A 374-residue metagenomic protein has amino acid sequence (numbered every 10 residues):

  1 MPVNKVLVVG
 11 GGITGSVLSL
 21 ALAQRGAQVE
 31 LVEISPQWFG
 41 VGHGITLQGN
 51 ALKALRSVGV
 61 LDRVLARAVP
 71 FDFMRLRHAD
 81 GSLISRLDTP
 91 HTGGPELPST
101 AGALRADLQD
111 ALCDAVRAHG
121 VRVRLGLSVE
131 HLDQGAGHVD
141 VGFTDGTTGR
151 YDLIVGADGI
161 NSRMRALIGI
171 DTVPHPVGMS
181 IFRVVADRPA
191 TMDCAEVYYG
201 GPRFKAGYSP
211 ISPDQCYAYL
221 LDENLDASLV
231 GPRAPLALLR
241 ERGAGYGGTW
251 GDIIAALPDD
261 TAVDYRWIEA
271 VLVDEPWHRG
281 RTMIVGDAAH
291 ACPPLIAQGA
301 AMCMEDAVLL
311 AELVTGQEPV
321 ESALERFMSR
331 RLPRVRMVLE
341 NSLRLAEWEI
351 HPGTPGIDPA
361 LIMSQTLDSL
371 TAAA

Functional and structural regions predicted by a protein language model:
M1-V6, A23, Q48-I168, V173-V185 (+3 more regions): Conserved N-terminal helical subregion
V8-Q24, Q28-S35, V155-G156, D259-W348: Conserved mid-domain beta->alpha element of the FAD-binding
E33-P36, T89-E96, L225, S342-L345 (+1 more regions): Short glycine/proline- and charge-enriched loop/turn segments that cap or connect secondary-structure elements
F39, L132, M164-R165, C292-P294: Conserved protein kinase catalytic core
D62, R188-C194, D226-A227, T249 (+1 more regions): Short helix-loop capping/hinge motifs at secondary-structure junctions, enriched in acidic/polar residues
A195-S228, L236, G243-G248: Active-site substrate-recognition segment that forms the wall of the catalytic cavity or substrate channel
V230-D264: Flavin-binding catalytic cores
S364-A374: C-terminal auxiliary extensions adjacent to catalytic cores
